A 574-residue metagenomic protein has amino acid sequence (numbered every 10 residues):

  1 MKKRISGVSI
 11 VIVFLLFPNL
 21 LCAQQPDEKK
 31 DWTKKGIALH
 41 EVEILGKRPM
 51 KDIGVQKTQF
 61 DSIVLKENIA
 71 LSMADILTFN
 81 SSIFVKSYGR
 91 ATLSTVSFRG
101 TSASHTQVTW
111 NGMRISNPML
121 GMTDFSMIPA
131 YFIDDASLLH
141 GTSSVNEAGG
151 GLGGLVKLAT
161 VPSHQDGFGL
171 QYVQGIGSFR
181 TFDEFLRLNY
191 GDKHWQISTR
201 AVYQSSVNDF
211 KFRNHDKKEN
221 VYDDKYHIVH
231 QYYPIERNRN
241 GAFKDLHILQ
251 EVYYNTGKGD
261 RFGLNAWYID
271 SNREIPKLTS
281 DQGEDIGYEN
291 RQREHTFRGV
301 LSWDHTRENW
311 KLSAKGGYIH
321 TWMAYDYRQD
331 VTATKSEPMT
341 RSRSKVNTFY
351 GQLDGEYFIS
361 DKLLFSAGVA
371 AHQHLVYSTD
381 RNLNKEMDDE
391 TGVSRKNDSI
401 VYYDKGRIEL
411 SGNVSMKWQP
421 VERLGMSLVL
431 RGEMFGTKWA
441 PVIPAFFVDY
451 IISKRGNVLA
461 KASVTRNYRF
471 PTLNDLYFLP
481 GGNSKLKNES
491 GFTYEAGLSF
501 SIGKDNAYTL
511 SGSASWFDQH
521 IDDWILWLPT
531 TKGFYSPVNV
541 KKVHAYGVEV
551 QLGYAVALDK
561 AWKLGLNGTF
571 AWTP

Functional and structural regions predicted by a protein language model:
Q25-K66, A103: Short, acidic, small-residue-rich periplasmic hinge/interaction motif at the N-terminus of Gram-negative outer-membrane
A74-R114: Extracytoplasmic beta-strand/coil segments of soluble accessory domains associated with Gram-negative outer-membrane
M113-H140, P480: Short acidic/polar hinge/loop motifs at secondary-structure boundaries that mediate gating or recognition
M127-Q171: A beta-strand signature from Gram-negative outer-membrane beta-barrel systems, especially the internal plug domain
Y190-R291: Periplasmic-side early beta-strands and strand-to-turn transitions of outer-membrane beta-barrels
N272, W322-A324, G436-K438, V442 (+3 more regions): Surface-exposed extracellular loop regions of Gram-negative outer-membrane beta-barrel proteins, predominantly
R291-G299, T306, Y318-H320, D326-S427: Outer-membrane beta-barrel transmembrane domain signature of Gram-negative proteins, especially the mid-to-C-terminal
Q419-L424, S515-H520, N539-P574: Gram-negative outer-membrane beta-barrel transporters
